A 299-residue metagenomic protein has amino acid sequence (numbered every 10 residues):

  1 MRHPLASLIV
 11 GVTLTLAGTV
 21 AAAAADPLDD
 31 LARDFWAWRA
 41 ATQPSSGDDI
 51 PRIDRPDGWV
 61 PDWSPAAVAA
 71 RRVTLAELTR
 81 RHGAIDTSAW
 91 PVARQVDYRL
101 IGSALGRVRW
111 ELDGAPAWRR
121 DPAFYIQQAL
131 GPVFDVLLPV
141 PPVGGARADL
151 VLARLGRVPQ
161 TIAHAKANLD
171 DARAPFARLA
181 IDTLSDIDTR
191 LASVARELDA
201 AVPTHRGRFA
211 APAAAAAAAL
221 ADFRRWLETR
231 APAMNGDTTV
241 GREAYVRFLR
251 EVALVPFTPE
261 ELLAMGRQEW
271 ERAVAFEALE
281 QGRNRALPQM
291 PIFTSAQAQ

Functional and structural regions predicted by a protein language model:
M1-A6: Positively charged n-region of N-terminal signal peptides that target proteins for export
S7-T19: Bacterial N-terminal signal peptides
A23-Q299: N-terminal maturation segment of proteins
